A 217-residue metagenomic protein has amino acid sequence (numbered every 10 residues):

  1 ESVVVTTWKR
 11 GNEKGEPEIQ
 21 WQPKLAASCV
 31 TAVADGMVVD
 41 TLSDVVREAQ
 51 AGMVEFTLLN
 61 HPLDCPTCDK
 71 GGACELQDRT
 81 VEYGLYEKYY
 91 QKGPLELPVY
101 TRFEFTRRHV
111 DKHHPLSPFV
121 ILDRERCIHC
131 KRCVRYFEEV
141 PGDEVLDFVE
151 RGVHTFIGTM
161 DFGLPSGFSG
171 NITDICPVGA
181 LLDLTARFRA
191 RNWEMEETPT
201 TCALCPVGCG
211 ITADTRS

Functional and structural regions predicted by a protein language model:
S2-T201, V207-C209, R216-S217: Fe-S ferredoxin-like electron-transfer domains and their immediately adjacent linker/connector regions across
